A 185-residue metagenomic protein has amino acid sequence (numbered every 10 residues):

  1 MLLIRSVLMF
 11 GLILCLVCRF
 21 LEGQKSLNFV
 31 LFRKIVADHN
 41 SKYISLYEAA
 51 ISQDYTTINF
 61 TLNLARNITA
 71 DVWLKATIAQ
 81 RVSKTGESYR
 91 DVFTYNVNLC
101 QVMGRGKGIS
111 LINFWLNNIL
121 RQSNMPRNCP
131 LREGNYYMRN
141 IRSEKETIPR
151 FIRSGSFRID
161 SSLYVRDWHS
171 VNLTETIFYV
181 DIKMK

Functional and structural regions predicted by a protein language model:
L2-N135, T147-K185: N-terminal onset of structured domains
M138-K145: Short edge beta-strand/strand-turn motifs with a hydrophobic/aromatic core and a Ser/Thr and/or Pro "cap." The feature
